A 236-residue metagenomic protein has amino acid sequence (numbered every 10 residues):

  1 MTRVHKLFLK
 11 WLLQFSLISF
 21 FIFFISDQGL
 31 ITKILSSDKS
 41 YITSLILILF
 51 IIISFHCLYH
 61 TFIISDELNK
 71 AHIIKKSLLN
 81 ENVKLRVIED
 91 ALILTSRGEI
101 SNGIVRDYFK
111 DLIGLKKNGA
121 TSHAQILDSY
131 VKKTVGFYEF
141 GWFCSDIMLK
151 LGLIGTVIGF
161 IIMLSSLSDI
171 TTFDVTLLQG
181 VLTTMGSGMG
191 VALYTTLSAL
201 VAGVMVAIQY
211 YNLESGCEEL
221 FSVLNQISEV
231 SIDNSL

Functional and structural regions predicted by a protein language model:
M1-T95, S129-L220: Hydrophobic alpha-helical transmembrane segments of small proteolipidic membrane proteins, enriched in energy-coupled
L58, F62, L112, S228-S231: Hydrophobic, Leu/Ile/Phe/Ala-enriched alpha-helical segments that form helix-helix packing faces
V83-R86, I104-Y108, E229: Short cytosolic helices in intracellular loops of multi-pass membrane proteins
D90-S101, V230-L236: Hydrophobic alpha-helical transmembrane segments of integral membrane proteins
I100-V135: Cytosol/matrix-facing amphipathic helices and coiled-coil assembly/linker segments of eukaryotic membrane proteins
N212-L236: Hydrophobic alpha-helical transmembrane segments of membrane transport and translocation systems, primarily multi-pass
